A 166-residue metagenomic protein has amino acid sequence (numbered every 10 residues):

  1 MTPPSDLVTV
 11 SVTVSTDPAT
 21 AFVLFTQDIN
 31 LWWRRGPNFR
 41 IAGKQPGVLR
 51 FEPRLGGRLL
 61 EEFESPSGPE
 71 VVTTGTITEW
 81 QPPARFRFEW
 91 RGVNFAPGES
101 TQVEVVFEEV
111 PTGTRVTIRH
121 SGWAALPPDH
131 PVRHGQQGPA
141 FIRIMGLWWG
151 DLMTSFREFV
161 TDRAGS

Functional and structural regions predicted by a protein language model:
M1-P46: Hydrophobic ligand-binding cavity/cleft-lining segments
T9, P46-G47, V103, I144: Alpha-helical scaffold segments that form or flank carboxylate-/histidine-based iron centers
A19, G57, A84: Glycine-centered loop/turn positions within well-structured domains that cap or flank conserved ligand/cofactor-binding
A21-F25, L59, I77, F88 (+3 more regions): Hydrophobic pocket/interface hotspot
F25, W32-W33, V48, W80 (+2 more regions): Tryptophan-centric aromatic hotspots in well-structured domains and transmembrane helices
F39-L60: A solvent-exposed, acidic/Ser-Thr-rich amphipathic alpha-helical stretch
R50, L60, E64-R115, S121-W123: Hydrophobic-ligand binding "helix-grip"
N94, G122-S166: A conserved amphipathic terminal alpha-helix motif
